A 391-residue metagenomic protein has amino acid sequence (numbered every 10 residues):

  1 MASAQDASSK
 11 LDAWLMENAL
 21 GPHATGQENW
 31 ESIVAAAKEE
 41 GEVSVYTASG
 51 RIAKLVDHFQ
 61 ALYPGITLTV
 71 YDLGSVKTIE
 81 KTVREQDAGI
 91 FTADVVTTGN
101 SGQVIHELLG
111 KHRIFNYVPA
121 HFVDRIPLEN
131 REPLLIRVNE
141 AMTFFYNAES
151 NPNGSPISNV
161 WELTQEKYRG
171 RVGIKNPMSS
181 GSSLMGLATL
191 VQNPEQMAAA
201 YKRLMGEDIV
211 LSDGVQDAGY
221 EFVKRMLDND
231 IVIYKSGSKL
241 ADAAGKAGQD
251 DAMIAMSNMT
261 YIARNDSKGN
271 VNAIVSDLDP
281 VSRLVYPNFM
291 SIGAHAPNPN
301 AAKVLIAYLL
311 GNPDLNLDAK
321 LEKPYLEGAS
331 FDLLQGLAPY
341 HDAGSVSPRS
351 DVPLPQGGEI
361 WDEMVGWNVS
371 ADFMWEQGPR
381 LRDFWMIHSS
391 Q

Functional and structural regions predicted by a protein language model:
Q5-G26, Q356-Q391: Conserved C-terminal helix/tail region of periplasmic/extracytoplasmic solute-binding proteins
A7-D12, Q27-K38, A48-T67: Short, polar/charged alpha-helical segment
L20-S49, L211-Y220: N-terminal/domain-start segments enriched in small and hydrophobic, helix-friendly residues, covering either
A36-K38, A88-F91, L135-N139, Q165-K167 (+4 more regions): Extracellular/periplasmic catalytic domains that process cell-envelope and extracellular macromolecules
E40-V43, P64-I66, F91-D94, Y168-V172 (+4 more regions): Loop/turn elements at helix/coil->beta-strand transitions in domains of secreted/extracellular proteins
Y46-D57, T69-V83, F91-G245: Extracytoplasmic ligand-binding site segments that recognize negatively charged/polar headgroups
N229-H295, G344-V346: Extracytoplasmic/periplasmic substrate-binding proteins
R283, N288-W367: Mature extracytoplasmic/periplasmic domains
